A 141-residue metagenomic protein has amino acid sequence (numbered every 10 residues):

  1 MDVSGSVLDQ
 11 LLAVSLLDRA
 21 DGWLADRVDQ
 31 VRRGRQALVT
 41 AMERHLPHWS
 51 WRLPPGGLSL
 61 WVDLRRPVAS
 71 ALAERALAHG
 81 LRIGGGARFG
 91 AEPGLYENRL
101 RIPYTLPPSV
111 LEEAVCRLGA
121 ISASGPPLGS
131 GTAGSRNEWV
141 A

Functional and structural regions predicted by a protein language model:
M1, L16-V39: Structural signature of PLP-dependent enzymes
M1-L8: Active-site C-terminal subdomain of aminotransferase-like
V14, V31-V39, W49-D63: Conserved glycine-rich beta-strand-loop-beta hairpin in the small C-terminal domain of fold type I
D18, D63-R65, T105-P107: Residue-level recognition of strand-loop junctions within catalytic nucleotide-signaling folds
M42-R52, P127-G129: Surface-exposed helix-capping loop/turn segments at secondary-structure junctions
V62-R101, E112-E113: Conserved C-terminal alpha-helix-loop-beta "cap" of PLP-dependent enzymes that closes/shapes the active-site mouth
A78, G94-A141: PLP-dependent enzyme catalytic core of the Aspartate aminotransferase-like
